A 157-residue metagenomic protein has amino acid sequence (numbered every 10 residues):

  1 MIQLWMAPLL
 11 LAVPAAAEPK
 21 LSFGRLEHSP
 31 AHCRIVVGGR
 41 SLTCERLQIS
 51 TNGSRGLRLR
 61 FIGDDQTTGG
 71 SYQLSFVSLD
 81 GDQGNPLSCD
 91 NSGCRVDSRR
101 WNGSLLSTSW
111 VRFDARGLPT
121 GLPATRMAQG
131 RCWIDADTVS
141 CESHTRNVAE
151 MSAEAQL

Functional and structural regions predicted by a protein language model:
M1-P8: Sec-dependent signal peptide recognition, specifically the positively charged N-region followed immediately by
L4, K20, P119-G121: Short, well-ordered helical secondary-structure segments
P8, A153-E154: Short, low-complexity polar/charged micro-motifs in intrinsically disordered terminal tails
A12-P14: N-terminal signal peptide c-region/cleavage motif recognized by signal peptidases
E18-N102: An ectodomain-focused feature that recognizes extracytoplasmic/extracellular
L79-D82, Q129-C132, A155-L157: Extended lipid/amphipathic-ligand handling interfaces
N91-A153: Acidic, glycine-rich flexible loop segments
